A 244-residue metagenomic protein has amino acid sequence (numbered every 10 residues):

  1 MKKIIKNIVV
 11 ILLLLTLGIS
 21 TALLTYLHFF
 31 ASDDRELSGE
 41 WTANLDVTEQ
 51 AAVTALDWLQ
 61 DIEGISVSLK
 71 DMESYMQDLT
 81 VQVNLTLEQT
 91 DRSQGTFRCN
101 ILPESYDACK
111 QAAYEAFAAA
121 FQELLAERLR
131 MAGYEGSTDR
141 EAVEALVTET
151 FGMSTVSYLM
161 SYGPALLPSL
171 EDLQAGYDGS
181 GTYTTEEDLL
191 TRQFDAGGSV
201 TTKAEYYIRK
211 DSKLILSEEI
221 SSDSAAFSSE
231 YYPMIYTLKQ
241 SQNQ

Functional and structural regions predicted by a protein language model:
M1-L17: N-terminal Sec-pathway targeting helices
L15-Y26: Hydrophobic alpha-helical membrane-insertion segments, chiefly the h-region of N-terminal signal peptides
Y26-T42, N243-Q244: N-terminal helix-cap/turn-to-beta initiation motif at the start of protein domains
R35-T42, K70, T184-Q193, S212-I215: Short, hydrophobic/aromatic-rich segments at coil-to-beta transitions
W41-N44, L238: Short beta-strand edge/turn micro-motifs at domain boundaries
L45-D46, R98-P103, Q193-G197, S217-S222: Beta-turn initiation residues at beta-strand->coil junctions
V53-L189: N-terminal glycine/threonine-rich, aromatic-flanked beta-hairpin/loop signature
L173-L189, E218-Q244: Edge beta-strand at a domain terminus
